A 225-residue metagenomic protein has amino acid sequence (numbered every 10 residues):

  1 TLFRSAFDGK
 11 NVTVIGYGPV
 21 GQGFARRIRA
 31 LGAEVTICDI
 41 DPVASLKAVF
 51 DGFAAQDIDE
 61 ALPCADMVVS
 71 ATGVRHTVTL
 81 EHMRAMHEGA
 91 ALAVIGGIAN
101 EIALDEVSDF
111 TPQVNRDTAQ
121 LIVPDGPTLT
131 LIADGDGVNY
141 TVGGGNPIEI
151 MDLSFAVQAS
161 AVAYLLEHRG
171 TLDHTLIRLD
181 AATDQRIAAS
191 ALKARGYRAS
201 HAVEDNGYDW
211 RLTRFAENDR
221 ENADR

Functional and structural regions predicted by a protein language model:
T1-G9, L104-D205: Adenosine-phosphate binding glycine-rich loop
A6-R29, T36: Glycine-rich adenosine-cofactor-binding loop
I15, R29-D51: NAD(P)-binding Rossmann-fold cofactor-contacting core
Y17, D39-I40, I58, A71-V74 (+3 more regions): Fold-independent oxyanion-binding glycine-rich loops and adjacent beta-strand/coil segments at enzyme active sites
R29, F50, P63-D66, S70-G73 (+4 more regions): Hydrophobic alpha-helix feature that most strongly marks membrane-spanning transmembrane helices and their immediate
S45, D51-P127: Rossmann-like adenosine-cofactor binding region
G196-R225: Long, charge-rich low-complexity segments
